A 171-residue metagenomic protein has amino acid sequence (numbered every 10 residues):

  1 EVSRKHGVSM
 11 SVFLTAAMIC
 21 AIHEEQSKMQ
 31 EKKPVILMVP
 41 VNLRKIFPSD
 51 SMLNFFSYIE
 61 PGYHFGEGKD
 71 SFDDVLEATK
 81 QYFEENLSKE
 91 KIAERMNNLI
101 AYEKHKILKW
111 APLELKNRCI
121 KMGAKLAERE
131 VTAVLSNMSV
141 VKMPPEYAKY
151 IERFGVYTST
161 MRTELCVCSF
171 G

Functional and structural regions predicted by a protein language model:
E1-S27, G171: Acyl activation and transfer enzymes in specialized metabolism, enriched for ANL adenylate-forming modules
H23-G171: Acyl-thioester-dependent acyl-group transfer interface
